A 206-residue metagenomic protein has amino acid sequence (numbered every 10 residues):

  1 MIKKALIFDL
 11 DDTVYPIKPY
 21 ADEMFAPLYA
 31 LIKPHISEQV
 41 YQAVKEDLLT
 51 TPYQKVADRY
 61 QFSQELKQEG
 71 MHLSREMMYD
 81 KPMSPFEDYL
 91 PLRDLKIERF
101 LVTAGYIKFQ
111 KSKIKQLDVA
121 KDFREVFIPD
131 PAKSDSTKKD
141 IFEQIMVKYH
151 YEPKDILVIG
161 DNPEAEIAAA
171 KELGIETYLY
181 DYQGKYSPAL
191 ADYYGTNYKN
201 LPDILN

Functional and structural regions predicted by a protein language model:
M1-K4, F100, K111-N206: Asp-based, Mg2+/Mn2+-dependent phosphohydrolase catalytic module
M1-V40: Active-site neighborhood of HAD-like aspartate-dependent phosphohydrolases
T13, I107, K185: Conserved Rossmann-like nucleotide-cofactor binding loop
Y29-A30, V44-L48, A57-Q61, Y89-E98 (+2 more regions): Alpha-helix C-terminal capping segments
L31-P34, A43-Y79: A metal-dependent, Asp-based hydrolase signature
E76-L101, K139: Short, acidic loop-to-helix structural element flanking the phosphoryl-transfer center in phosphate-processing enzymes
T103-G105: Conserved phosphate-coupling serine/threonine residues in phosphotransfer and NTP-handling enzymes
